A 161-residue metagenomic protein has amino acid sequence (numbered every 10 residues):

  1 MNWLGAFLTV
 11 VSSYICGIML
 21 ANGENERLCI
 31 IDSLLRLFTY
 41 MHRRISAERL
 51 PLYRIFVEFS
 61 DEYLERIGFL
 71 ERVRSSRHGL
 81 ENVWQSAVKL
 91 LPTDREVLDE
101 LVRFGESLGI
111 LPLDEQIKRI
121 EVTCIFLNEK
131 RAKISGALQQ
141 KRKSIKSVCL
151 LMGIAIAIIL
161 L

Functional and structural regions predicted by a protein language model:
M1-A6, L91-D94: Acidic, low-complexity proline/glycine-rich segments
G5-C16, S135-L161: Bilayer-spanning, highly hydrophobic alpha-helical transmembrane segments
G5-R74: Juxtamembrane/interface alpha-helical elements of multi-pass membrane proteins
N22, E26-C29, T93, L108 (+2 more regions): Non-transmembrane, amphipathic alpha-helical segments
D32-L35, T39, L64, H78 (+2 more regions): Generic structural signal for well-ordered, non-transmembrane alpha-helical segments in soluble/cytosolic regions
L70-R95, A157-L160: Membrane-anchoring/interfacial helices and their immediately flanking loops in integral membrane proteins
W84-D114: Short, non-transmembrane cytosolic segments of multipass membrane proteins
G109-L151: Membrane-interface, cytosolic juxtamembrane amphipathic helix immediately N-terminal to a transmembrane helix, enriched
